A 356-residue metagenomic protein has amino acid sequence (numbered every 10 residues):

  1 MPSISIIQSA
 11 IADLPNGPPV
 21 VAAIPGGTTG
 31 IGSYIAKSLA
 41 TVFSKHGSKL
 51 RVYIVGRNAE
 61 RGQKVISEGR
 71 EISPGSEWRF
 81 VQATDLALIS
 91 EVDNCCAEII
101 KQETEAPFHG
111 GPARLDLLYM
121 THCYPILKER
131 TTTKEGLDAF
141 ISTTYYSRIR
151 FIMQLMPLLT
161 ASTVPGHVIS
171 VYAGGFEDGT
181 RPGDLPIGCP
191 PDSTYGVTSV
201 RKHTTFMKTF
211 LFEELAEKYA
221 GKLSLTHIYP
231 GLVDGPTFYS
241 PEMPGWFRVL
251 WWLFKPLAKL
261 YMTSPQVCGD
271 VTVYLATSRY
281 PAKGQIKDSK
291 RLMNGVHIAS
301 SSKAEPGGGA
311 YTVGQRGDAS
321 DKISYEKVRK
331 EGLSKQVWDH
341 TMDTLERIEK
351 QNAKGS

Functional and structural regions predicted by a protein language model:
M1-A83, E98, Q102, D116 (+1 more regions): NAD(P)H-dependent oxidoreductase Rossmann-fold/reductase module
V20, A113-D116, D138, G166: Conserved acidic residues
P25, V55, M120-Y124, V168-G179 (+1 more regions): SDR active-site strand-loop-helix element
Q82-A113: Conserved Rossmann-fold cofactor-binding substructure of NAD(P)-dependent oxidoreductases
T84, L118-K128: Conserved NAD(P)H cofactor-binding loop of Rossmann-fold oxidoreductase domains
R114-L115, L159-R181, A220-L223: Active-site loop of short-chain dehydrogenase/reductase
P125-T144: Short alpha-helical oligomerization interface
T143-T163, E213-E217: Amphipathic alpha-helical dimer-interface segment in Rossmann-like NAD(P)H-dependent oxidoreductases
